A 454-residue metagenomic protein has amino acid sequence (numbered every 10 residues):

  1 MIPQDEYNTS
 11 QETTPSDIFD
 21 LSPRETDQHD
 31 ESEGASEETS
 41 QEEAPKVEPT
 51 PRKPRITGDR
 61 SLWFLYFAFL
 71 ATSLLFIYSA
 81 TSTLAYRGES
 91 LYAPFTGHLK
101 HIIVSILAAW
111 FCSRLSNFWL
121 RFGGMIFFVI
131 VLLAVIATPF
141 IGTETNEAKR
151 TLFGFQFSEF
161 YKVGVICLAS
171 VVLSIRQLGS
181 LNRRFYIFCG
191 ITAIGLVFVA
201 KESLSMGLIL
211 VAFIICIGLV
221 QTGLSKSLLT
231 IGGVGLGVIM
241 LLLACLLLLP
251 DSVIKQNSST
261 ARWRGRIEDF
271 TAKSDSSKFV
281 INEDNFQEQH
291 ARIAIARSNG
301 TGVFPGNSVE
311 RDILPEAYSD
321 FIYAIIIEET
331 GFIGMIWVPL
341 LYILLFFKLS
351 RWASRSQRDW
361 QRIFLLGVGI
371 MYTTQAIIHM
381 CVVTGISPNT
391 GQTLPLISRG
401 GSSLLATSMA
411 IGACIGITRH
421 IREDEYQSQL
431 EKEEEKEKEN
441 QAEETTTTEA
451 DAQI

Functional and structural regions predicted by a protein language model:
I2-Y7, D17-D20, P45-I56, R60-F64 (+7 more regions): Membrane-helix boundary/helix-loop-helix interface segments in multi-pass membrane proteins
P23-R55: Short, Lys/Arg-rich, polar N-terminal cytosolic tail immediately upstream of the first transmembrane signal-anchor
K100-A108, K162, E329-F346: Hydrophobic alpha-helical transmembrane segments
I126-F128, L181-A200, L204-K255: Hydrophobic alpha-helical segments of polytopic membrane proteins
L173, V199, I214-L228, S308-G334 (+1 more regions): Interfacial segments of multi-pass membrane proteins
I231-W337, Q357-F364: Hydrophobic, glycine- and aromatic-enriched re-entrant/interface helices and adjoining loop segments
R351-G391, I397: Loop-to-helix entry and N-terminal half of a specific, functionally important transmembrane alpha helix in multi-pass
